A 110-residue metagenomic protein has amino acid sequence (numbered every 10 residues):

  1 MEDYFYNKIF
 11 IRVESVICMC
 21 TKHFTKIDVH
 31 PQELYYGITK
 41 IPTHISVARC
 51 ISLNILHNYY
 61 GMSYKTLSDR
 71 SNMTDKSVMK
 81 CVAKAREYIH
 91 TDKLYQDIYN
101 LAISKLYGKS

Functional and structural regions predicted by a protein language model:
M1-H23: General nucleic-acid-binding
T21-R49, M73: Short, Lys/Arg-enriched anionic-surface-contact patches
T39-T43, H57, S68: Short, charged/polar micro-motifs that form catalytic or ligand-binding hotspots
S46-M62: Short, amphipathic alpha-helical "recognition" segments used to contact nucleic acids or chromatin
H57, V82-A83, I89: DNA major-groove recognition helix of helix-turn-helix
K65-R70, T74: Short alpha-helical "recognition helix" segments of helix-turn-helix
I89-S110: Short Lys/Arg-enriched helix C-cap and helix-to-coil transition segments that create basic nucleic-acid-contact patches
